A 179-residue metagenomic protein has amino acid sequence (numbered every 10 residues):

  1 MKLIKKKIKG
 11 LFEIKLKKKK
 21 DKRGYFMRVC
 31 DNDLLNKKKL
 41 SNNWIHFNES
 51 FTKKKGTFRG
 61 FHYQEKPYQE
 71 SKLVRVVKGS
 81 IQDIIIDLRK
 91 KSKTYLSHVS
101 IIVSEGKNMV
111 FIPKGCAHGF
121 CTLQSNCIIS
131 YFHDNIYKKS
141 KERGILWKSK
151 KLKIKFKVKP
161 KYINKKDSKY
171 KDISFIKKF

Functional and structural regions predicted by a protein language model:
M1-S104, N108, N126, H133-F179: Non-catalytic, conserved peripheral segments adjacent to functional cores
K114-H133: Ligand-binding loop in jelly-roll beta-barrel domains
